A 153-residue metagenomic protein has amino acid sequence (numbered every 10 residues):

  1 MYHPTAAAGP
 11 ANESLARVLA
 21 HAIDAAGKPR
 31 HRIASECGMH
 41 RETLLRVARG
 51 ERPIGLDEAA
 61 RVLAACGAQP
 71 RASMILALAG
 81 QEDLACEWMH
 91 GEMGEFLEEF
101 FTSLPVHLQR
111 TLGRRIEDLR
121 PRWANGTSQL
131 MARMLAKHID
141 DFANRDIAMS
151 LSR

Functional and structural regions predicted by a protein language model:
M1-G27, G113-R115, R120, A136-K137 (+1 more regions): A short, Lys/Arg-rich alpha-helix, primarily the initiator
M1-Y2, A6, L76-T111: Short, charged recognition helix plus adjacent turn of helix-turn-helix-like nucleic-acid-binding domains
K28, I54-D57: Residue-level signal for the short linker/turn that defines the boundary of a DNA-recognition helix
P29-S35, V62: Short alpha-helical "recognition helix" segments of helix-turn-helix
R32, T43, A72: Residues in the helix-turn-helix
G38-I54: Recognition helix of helix-turn-helix/homeodomain-like DNA-binding domains that insert into the DNA major groove
D57-S73: DNA major-groove recognition helix of helix-turn-helix/homeodomain DNA-binding modules
